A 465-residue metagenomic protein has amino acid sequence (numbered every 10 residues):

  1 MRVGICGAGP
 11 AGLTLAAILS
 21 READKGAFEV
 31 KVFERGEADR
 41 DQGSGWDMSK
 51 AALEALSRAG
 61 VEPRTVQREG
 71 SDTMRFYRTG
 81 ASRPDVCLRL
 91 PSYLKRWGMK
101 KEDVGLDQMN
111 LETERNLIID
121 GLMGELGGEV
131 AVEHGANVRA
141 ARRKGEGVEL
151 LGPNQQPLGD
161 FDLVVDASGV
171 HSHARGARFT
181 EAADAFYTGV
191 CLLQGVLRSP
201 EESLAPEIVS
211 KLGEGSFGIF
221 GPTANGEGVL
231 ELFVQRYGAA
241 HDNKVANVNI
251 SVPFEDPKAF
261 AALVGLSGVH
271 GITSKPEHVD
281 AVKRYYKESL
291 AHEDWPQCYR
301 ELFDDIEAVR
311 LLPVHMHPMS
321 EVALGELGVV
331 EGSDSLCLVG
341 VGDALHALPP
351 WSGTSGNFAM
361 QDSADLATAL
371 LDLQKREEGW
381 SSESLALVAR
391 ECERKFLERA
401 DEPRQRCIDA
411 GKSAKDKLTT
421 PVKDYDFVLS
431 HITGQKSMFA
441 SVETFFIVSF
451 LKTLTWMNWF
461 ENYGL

Functional and structural regions predicted by a protein language model:
V3-I5, V30: Conserved hydrophobic helix-helix packing surfaces used for dimerization/oligomerization
G4, V66, A81-C87, Y93-L94 (+2 more regions): C-terminal helical "tail/cap" subdomain of flavin- and related membrane-associated enzymes
A8-A17, V165-S168, L193, L290 (+1 more regions): Conserved mid-domain beta->alpha element of the FAD-binding
A11, A38, H171: Conserved Rossmann-like nucleotide-cofactor binding loop
L15-A27, A55-R58, L163: A short, Lys/Arg-enriched amphipathic alpha-helix followed by its capping loop at the start of a domain
S20-G43: Glycine-rich FAD pyrophosphate-binding loop
E37, D41-E125, A414: Active-site-adjacent segment of FAD-dependent monooxygenases/related oxidoreductases
G124-G127, E133-I306: Conserved FAD-binding catalytic core of PHBH/FMO-like flavoproteins
